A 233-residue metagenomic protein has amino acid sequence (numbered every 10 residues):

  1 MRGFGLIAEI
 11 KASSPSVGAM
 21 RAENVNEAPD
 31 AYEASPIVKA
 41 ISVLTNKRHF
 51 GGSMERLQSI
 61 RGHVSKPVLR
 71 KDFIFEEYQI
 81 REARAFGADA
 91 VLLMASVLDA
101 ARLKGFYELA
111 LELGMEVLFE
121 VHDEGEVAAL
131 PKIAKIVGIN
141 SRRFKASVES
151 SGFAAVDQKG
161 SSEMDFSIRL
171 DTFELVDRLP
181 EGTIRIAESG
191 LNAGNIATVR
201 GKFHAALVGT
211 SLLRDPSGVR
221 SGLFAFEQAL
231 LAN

Functional and structural regions predicted by a protein language model:
M1-R2: Glycine-rich phosphate/pyrophosphate-binding loop and adjacent beta-alpha nucleotide/cofactor-binding cores
G5, S16-L118, E124-A129, V137-G138 (+1 more regions): N-terminal active-site wall of soluble small-molecule enzyme domains
A8: Terminal peptide-recognition signature
S14-G18, N46-G51, E76, V97-A100 (+4 more regions): Short, small-residue-enriched loops and turns at beta-alpha junctions that line or gate enzyme active sites
F75-G87, D123-I133, L175-V208, S221-G222: Catalytic cores of alpha/beta
E82-R102, I139-S150, D157, F203-F226: Glycine-rich phosphate-binding active-site loops on the catalytic face of alpha/beta enzymes
I136-K202: Catalytic-face loop-and-helix region of soluble metabolic enzyme cores
L231-N233: Extended, intrinsically disordered, low-complexity segments
